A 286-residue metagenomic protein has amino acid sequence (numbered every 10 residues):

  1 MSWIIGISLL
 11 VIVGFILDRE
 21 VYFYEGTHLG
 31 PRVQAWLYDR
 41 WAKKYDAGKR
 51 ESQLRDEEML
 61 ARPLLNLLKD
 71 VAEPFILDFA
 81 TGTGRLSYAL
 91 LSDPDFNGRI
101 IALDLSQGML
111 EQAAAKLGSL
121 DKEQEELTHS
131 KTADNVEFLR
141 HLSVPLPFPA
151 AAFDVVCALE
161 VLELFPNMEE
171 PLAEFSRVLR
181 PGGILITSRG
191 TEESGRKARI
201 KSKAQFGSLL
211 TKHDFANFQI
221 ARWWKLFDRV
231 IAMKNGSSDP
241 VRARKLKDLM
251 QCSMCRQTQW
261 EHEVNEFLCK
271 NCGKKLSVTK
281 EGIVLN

Functional and structural regions predicted by a protein language model:
M1-R32, L246-N286: N-terminal auxiliary segments of SAM/dcSAM-dependent transferases
L54-E73: Conserved alpha-helix/loop element of class I SAM-dependent methyltransferases that forms part of the SAM/SAH-binding
F75-P145: Class I SAM-dependent methyltransferase SAM/SAH-binding core
V144-V156: A short acidic, Gly/Pro-enriched loop at the edge of an enzyme's catalytic core that lines a small-molecule cofactor
V155-N167: A short SAM/SAH-binding and catalytic strip from SAM-dependent methyltransferases
E169-P181: A short glycine-rich, Lys/Arg-flanked "PGG" loop and its adjoining helix->strand segment in the class I
G182-G190: Conserved beta-strand signature within the Rossmann-like core of class I S-adenosyl-L-methionine
W223-Q251, T258: Core SAM-dependent methyltransferase catalytic element
